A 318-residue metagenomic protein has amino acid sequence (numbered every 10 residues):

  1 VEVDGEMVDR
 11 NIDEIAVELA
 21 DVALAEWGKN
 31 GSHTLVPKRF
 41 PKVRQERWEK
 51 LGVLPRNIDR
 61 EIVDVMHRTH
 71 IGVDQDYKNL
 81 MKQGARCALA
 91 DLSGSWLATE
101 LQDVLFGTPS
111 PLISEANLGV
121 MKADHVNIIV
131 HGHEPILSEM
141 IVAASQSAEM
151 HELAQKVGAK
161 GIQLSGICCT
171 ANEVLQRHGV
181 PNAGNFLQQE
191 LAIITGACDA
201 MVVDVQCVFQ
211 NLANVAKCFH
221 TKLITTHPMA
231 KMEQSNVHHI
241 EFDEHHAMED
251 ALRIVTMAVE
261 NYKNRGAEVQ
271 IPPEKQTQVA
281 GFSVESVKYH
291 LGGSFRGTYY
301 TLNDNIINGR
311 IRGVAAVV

Functional and structural regions predicted by a protein language model:
V1-V318: Metallocofactor- and cofactor-centric catalytic cores in central/energy metabolism, strongly enriched
